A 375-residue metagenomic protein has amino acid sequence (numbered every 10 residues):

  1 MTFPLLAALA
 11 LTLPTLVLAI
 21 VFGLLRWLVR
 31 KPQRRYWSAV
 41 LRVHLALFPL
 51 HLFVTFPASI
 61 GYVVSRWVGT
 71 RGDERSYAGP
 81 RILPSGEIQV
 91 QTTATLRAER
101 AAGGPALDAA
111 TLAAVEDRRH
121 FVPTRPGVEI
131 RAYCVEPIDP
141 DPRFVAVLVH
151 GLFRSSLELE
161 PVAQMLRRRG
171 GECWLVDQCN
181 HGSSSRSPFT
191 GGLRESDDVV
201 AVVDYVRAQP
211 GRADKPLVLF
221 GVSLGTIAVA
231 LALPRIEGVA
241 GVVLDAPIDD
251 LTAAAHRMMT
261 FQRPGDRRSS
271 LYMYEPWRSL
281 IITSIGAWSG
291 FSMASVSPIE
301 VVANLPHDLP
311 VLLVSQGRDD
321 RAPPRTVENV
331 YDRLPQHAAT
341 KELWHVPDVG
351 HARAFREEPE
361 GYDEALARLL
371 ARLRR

Functional and structural regions predicted by a protein language model:
M1-A110: N-terminal targeting or regulatory segments adjacent to alpha/beta-hydrolase or S9 domains
T93-D139: N-terminal cap/lid segment of alpha/beta-hydrolase-fold proteins
L152-M165, Q178, R325: The serine-hydrolase catalytic nucleophile loop
S155, H181-A213: Catalytic nucleophile-loop/oxyanion-hole region of alpha/beta-hydrolase and closely related hydrolase-like folds
A163-S185: Conserved alpha/beta-hydrolase
L231-A294, L309: Hydrolase active-site cap/lid region
A294, D320-T326: Conserved alpha/beta-hydrolase "acid-adjacent" motif
L305-P306, L312-S315, D319: Short beta-strand/loop motif that positions the catalytic acidic residue of the alpha/beta-hydrolase fold
